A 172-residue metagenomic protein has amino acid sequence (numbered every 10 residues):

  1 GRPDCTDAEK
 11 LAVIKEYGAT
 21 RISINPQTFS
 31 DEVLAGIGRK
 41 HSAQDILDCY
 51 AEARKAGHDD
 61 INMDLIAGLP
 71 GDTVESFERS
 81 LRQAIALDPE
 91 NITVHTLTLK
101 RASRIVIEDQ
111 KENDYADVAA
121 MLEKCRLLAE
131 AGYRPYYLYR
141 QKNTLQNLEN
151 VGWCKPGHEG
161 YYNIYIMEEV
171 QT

Functional and structural regions predicted by a protein language model:
G1-E123: Conserved non-cysteine loop/helix-boundary elements of the Radical SAM core domain that shape
L99, E108-T172: Auxiliary Fe-S-binding modules of radical SAM enzymes
